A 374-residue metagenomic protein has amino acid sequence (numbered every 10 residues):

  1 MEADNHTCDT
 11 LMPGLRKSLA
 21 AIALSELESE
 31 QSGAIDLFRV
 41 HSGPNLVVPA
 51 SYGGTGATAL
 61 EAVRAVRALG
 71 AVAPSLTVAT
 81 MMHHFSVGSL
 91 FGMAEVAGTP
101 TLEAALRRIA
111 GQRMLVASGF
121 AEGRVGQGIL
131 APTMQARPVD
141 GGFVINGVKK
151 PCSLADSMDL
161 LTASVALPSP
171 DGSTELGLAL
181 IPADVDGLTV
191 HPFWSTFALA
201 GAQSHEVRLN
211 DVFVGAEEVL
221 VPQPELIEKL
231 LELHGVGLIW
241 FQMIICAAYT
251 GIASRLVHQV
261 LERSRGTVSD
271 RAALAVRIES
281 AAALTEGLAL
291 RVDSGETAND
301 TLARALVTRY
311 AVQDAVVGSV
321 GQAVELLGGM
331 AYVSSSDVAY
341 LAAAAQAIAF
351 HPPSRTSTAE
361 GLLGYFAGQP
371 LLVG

Functional and structural regions predicted by a protein language model:
L19-E26, L261-R265, S280-D314, G321-Y332: C-terminal helix-coil-helix/basic helical segment that borders enzyme active sites and/or dimer interfaces and provides
Q31-S153: Glycine-rich flavin
A65, I145-G147, A179, L209 (+3 more regions): Buried hydrophobic positions in well-ordered alpha/beta secondary-structure cores of metabolic enzymes
T133-Q135, L160-S164, L178-L180, S204-D211: Conserved hydrophobic/aromatic beta-strand scaffold that supports enzyme active sites
V148-V185: DPxDG-like acidic metal-binding loop motif
W194-E279: Glycine-rich beta->alpha junctions and the first turn(s) of the following alpha-helix
G251, A272-A282, L306, Y310-V317 (+1 more regions): Generic structural signal for well-ordered, non-transmembrane alpha-helical segments in soluble/cytosolic regions
G329-G374: Glycine-rich phosphate/cofactor-binding loops in nucleotide/flavin-utilizing enzymes
